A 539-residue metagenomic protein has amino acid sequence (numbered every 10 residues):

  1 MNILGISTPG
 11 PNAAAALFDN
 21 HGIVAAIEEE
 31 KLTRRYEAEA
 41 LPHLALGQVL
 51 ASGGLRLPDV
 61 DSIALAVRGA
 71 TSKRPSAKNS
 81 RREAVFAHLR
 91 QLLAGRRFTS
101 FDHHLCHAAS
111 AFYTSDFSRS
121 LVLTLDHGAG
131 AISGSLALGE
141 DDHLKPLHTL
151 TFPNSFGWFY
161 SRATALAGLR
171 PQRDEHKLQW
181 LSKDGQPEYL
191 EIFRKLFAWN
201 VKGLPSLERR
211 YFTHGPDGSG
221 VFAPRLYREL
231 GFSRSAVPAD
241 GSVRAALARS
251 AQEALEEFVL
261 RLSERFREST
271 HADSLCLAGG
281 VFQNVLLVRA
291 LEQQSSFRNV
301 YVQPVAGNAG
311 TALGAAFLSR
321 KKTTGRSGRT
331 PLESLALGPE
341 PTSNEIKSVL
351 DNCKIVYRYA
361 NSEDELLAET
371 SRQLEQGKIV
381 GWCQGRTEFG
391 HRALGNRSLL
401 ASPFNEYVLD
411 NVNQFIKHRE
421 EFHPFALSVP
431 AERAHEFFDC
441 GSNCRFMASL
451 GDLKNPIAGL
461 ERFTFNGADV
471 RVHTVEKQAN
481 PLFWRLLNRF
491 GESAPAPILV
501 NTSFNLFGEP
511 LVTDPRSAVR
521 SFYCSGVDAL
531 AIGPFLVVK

Functional and structural regions predicted by a protein language model:
I3, P9-E29, T33-Y36, F86-T99 (+6 more regions): Flexible beta->alpha loop and helix N-cap segments adjacent to enzyme active/binding sites
K31-L55, V259: N-terminal phosphate-binding loop and adjacent alpha-helix
P42, L46-S52, S62-V67, L486 (+1 more regions): Short HxH-centered metal-ligating active-site micro-motif
G47-D61, S263-H271: Phosphate/pyrophosphate-binding loops at sites that engage ATP/ADP/AMP, CoA/4′-phosphopantetheine, polyphosphate
L55-Q91, A109-S110: Short beta-strand-loop/turn "lid" adjacent to the catalytic site in phosphate-handling enzymes
R56-A70, F98-T99, H271-G280, G381: Short glycine-rich phosphate-binding loop at a beta-alpha junction
R234-S250: Short glycine/proline- and acidic residue-enriched helix-loop micro-motifs that form flexible lids or anion-recognition
R249-L275: Phosphate/ATP-binding catalytic cores across multiple sugar-kinase/actin-like superfamilies, primarily ASKHA
